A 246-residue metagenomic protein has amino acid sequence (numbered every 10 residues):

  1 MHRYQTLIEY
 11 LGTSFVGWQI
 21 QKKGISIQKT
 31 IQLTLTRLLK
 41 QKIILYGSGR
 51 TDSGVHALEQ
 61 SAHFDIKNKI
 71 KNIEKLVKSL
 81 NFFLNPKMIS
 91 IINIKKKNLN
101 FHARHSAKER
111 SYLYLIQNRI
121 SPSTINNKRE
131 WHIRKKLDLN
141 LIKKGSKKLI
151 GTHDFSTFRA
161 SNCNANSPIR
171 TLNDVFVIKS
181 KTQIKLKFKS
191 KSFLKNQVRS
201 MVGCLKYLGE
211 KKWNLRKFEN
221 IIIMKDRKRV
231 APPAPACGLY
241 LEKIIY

Functional and structural regions predicted by a protein language model:
M1-Y246: Structured-RNA-binding interfaces characteristic of tRNA pseudouridine synthases
